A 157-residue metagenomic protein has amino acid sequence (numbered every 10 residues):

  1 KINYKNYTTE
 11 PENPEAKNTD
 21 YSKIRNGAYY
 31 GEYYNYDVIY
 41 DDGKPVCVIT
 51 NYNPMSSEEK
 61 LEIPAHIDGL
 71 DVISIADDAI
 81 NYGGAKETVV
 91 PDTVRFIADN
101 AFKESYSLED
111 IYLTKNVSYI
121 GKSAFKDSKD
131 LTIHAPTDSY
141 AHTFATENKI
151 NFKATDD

Functional and structural regions predicted by a protein language model:
K1-N13, D20, D37-K44, S56-S74 (+4 more regions): Structural signature of tandem-repeat unit edges
E15-A16, A28-Y30, Y82: Residues that act as N-cap/strand-start positions at coil-to-secondary-structure junctions
T19-S22, N26: Interdomain regulatory linker/hinge segments that flank or connect interaction modules in polarity/junction/synaptic
Y29-N53: GGW-centered surface loops in extracellular recognition modules
D77-A79, A98-A101, G121-A124: Consensus positions within tandem repeat domains that build extended binding/scaffold surfaces
